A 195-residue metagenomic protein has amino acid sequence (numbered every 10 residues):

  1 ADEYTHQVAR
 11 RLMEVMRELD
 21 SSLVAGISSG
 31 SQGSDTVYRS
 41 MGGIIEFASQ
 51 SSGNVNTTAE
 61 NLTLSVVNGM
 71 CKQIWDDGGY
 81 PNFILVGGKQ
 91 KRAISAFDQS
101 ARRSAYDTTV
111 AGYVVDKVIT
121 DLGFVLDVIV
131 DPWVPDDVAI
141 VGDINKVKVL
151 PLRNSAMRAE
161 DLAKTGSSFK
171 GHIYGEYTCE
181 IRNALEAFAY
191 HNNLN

Functional and structural regions predicted by a protein language model:
D2, D35-S65, S95-N195: Sequence/fold signature of self-assembling virion shell proteins
Y4-Q7, V15: Stable alpha-helical elements in mature extracytoplasmic
L12-D20, V24: Sec-exported extracytoplasmic/periplasmic mature domains
S21-T36: Short, glycine/acidic-rich hinge or "gate" loops at secondary-structure transitions that mediate conformational
V67-Y80: Short, basic/hydrophobic alpha-helical segments
F83-G88: Long, repeat-rich segments with strong aromatic
